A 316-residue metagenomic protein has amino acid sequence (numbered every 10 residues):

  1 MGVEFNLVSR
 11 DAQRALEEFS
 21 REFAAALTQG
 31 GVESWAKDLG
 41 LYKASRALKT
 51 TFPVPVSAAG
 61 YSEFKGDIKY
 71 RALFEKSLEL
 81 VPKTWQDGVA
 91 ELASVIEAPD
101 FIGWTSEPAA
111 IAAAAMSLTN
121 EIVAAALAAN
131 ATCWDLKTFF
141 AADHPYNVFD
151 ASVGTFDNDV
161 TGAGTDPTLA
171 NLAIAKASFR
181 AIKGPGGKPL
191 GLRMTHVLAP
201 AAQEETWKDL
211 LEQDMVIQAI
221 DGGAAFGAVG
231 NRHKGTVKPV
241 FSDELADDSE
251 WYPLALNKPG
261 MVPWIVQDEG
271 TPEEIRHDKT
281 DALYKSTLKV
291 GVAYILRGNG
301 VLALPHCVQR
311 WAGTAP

Functional and structural regions predicted by a protein language model:
M1-T28: N-terminal alpha-helical "arm" segments
G2, N6, P145-G184, G191-H196 (+1 more regions): Sequence/fold signature of self-assembling virion shell proteins
A15-E18, E22, G31-S34, I122 (+3 more regions): Exposed alpha-helical structural elements
A25-W85: Assembly/oligomerization interface modules of large self-assembling protein complexes
L73-E79, A124, K183-P185: Catalytic micro-motifs at enzyme active sites that drive phosphoryl/nucleotidyl and oxygen chemistry
L78-D135, V197, V292-Y294: Long, contiguous amphipathic alpha-helices that act as assembly "spine/axial" helices in icosahedral shell and virion
V81, P189-G191: Solvent-exposed alpha-helices and their adjacent loops that cap or buttress functional pockets in soluble metabolic
P108, A114-T132, T138-D150, T165-K176: Glycine-rich anion/phosphate-binding loop at the beta-strand->alpha-helix junction
